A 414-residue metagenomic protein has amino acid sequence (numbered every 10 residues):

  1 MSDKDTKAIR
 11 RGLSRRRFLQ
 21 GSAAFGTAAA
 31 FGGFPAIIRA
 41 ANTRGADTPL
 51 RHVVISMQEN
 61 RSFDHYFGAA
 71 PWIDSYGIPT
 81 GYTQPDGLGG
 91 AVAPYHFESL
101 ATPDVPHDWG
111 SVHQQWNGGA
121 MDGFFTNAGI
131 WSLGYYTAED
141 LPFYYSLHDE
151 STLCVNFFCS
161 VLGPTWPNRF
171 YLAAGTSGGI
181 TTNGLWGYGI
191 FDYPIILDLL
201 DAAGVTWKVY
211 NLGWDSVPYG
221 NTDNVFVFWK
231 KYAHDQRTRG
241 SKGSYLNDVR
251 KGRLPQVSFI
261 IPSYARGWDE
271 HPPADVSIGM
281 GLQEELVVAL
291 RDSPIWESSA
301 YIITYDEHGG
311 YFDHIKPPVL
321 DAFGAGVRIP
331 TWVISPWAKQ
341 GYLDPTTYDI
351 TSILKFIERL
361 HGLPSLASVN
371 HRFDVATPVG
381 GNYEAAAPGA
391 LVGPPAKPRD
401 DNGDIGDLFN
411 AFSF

Functional and structural regions predicted by a protein language model:
S2-F414: N-terminal pro-sequences and low-complexity stem/linker regions of secreted or lumenal proteins
